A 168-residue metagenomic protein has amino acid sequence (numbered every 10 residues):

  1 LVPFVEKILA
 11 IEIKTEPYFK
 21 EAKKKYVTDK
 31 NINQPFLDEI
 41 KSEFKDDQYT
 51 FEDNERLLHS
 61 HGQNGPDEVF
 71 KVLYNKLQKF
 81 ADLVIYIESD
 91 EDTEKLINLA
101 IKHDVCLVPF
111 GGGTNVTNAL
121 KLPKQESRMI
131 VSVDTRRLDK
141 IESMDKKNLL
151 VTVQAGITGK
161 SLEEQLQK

Functional and structural regions predicted by a protein language model:
L1-K168: Noncatalytic alpha-helical scaffold of FAD-dependent oxidoreductases
